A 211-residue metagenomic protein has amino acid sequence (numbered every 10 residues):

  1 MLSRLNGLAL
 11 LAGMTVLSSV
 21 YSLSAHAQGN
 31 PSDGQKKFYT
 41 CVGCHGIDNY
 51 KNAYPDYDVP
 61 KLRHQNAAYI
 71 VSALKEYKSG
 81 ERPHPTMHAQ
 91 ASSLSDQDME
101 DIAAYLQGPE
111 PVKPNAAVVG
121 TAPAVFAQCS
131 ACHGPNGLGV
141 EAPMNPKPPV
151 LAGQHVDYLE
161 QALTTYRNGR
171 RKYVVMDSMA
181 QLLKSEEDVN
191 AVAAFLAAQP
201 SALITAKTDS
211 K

Functional and structural regions predicted by a protein language model:
M1-A12: Bacterial N-terminal signal peptides that target proteins for export
A9-L10, S24, P31, E100 (+3 more regions): Hydrophobic alpha-helical segments
T15-H26: C-terminal segment of classical bacterial N-terminal signal peptides
Q28-Y50, P114-V140, T208-K211: Sequence/structural segment immediately N-terminal to covalent heme-attachment motifs in c-type and related
K36-I47, A68-K75, H88, E100-A104 (+4 more regions): C-type cytochrome heme c attachment motif
N52-K61, E76-V119, M144-P149, R167-Q199 (+1 more regions): Axial heme c-ligation environment in periplasmic c-type cytochrome domains
D157: Conserved Rossmann-like nucleotide-cofactor binding loop
